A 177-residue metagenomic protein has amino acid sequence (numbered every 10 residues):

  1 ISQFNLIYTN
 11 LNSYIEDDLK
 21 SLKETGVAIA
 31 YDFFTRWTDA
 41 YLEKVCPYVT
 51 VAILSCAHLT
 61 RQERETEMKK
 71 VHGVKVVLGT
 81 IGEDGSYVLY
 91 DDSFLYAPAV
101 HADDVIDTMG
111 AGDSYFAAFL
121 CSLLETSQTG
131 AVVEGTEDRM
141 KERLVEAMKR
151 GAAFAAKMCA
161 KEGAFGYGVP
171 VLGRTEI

Functional and structural regions predicted by a protein language model:
I1-I15: Conserved phosphate-binding/catalytic loop of the ribokinase/pfkB sugar-kinase fold
Q3, S21, A118: Alpha-helical scaffold segments in soluble metabolic enzymes
N12-S13, C56-A57, D113: Alpha-helix N-cap/helix-start capping motif
E16-Y96, D104, K141: Conserved phosphate/ATP/ADP-binding segment of small-molecule kinases
R64-I177: Conserved phosphate-binding/catalytic region of the ribokinase-like
